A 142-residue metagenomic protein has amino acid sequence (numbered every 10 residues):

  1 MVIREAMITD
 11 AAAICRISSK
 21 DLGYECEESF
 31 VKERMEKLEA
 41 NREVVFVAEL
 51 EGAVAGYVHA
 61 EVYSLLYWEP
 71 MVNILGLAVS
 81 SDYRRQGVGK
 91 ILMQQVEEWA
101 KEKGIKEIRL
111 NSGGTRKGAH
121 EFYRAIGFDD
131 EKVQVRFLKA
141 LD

Functional and structural regions predicted by a protein language model:
M1-I3: Extreme N-terminal starter segment of soluble prokaryotic enzymes
E5-T9, R16-P70, L75, E131: Acetyl-CoA-dependent GNAT
A6, L77-V79, S112: Hydrophobic adenine-recognition pocket in adenosine-nucleotide-binding enzymes
D10, G76-A78, D82-Y83, G87 (+2 more regions): Conserved functional loop/turn residues at catalytic and ligand-binding sites
V79, R85-E98, E121, A125: Conserved acetyl-CoA-binding loop-helix of GNAT-fold acetyltransferases
K90, E102, G114-V133: Conserved active-site alpha-helix within GNAT-family acetyltransferase domains
M93, A100-S112: Conserved GNAT acetyl-CoA-binding A-motif
R109-A119, L138-L141: Conserved beta-strand-loop-alpha-helix junction that forms the acyl-donor binding cleft
